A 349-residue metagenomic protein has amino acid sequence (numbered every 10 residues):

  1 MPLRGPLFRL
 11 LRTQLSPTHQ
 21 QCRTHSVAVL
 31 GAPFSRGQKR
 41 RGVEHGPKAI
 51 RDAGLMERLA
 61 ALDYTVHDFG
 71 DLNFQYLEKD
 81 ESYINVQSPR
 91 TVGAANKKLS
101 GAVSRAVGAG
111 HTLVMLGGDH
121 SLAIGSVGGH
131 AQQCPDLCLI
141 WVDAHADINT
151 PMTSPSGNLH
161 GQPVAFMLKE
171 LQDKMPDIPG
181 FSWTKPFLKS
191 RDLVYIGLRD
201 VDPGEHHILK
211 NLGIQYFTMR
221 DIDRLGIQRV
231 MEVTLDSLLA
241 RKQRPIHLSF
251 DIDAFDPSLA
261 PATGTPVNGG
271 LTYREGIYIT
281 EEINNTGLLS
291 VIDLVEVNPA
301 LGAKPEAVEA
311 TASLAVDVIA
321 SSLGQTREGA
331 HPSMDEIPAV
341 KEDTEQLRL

Functional and structural regions predicted by a protein language model:
M1-H25: N-terminal mitochondrial targeting presequence
Q21-L349: Conserved alpha-helical scaffold segments that buttress catalytic/binding sites
